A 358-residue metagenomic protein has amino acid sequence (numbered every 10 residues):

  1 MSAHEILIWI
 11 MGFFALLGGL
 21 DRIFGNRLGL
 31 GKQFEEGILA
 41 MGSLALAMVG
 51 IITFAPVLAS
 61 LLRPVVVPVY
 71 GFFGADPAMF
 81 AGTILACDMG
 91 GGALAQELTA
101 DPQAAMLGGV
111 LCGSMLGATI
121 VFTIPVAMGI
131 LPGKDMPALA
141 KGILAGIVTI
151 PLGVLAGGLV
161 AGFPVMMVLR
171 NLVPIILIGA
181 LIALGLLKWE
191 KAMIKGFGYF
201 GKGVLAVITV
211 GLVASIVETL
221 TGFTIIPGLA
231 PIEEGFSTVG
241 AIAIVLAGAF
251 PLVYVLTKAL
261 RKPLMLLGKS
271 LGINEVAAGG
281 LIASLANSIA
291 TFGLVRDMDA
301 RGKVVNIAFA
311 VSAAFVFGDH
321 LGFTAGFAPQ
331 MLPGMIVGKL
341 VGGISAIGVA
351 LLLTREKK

Functional and structural regions predicted by a protein language model:
M1-G50, L107-L116, I120-P251, A325-K358: Signature of multi-pass transmembrane helix bundles
L28, K32, I52, P56 (+6 more regions): Short helix-terminus and kink motifs of transmembrane alpha helices, predominantly at the cytoplasmic interface
L30, G42, L62, G222-G228 (+4 more regions): Alpha-helical multipass membrane-protein architecture
K32-A40, V67-F72, E234, K262-I273: Short amphipathic alpha-helical coupling elements at transmembrane boundaries
T53-L61, L94-P102, L159-A161, L220-T224: Transmembrane alpha-helix boundary signature
L58-D76: Interfacial/capping segments of alpha-helical transmembrane domains
F73-T149, N274-A328: Alpha-helical membrane segments and immediately flanking helix-loop junctions that form or couple to the substrate/ion
A249, P263-K269, V276-L281, A286: Intrinsically disordered, low-complexity segments enriched in Gly and acidic/Ser/Thr residues that form flexible
